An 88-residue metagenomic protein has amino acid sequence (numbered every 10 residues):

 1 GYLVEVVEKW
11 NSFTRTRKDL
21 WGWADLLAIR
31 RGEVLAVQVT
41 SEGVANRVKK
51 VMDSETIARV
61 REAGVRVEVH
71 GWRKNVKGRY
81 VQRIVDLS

Functional and structural regions predicted by a protein language model:
G1-S88: Catalytic phosphate/metal-binding cores of nucleic-acid and nucleotide-processing enzymes, i.e., regions that mediate
